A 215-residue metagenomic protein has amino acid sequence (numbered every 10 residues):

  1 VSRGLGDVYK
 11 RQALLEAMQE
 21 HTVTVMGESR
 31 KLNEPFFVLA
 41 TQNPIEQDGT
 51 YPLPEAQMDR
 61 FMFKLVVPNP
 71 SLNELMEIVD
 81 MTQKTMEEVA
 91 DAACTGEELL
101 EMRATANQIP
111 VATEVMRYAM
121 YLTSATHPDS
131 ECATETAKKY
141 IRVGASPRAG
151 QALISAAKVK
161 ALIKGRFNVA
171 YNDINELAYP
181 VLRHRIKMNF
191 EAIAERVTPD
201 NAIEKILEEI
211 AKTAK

Functional and structural regions predicted by a protein language model:
V1-Y9: Single conserved hydrophobic/aromatic residue that forms the stacking wall/gate of nucleotide- or nucleobase-binding
D7, L14-A17: Phosphate-binding/switch loop-helix module in NTP-utilizing enzymes
L14, F61, A119, A157 (+1 more regions): Residue-level signature of catalytic and energy-coupling elements of molecular machines, predominantly ATP/GTP-dependent
M18-I109, K158-K160: Canonical AAA+ ATPase core
Q19, L72-N73, E77-M81, M86-E87 (+4 more regions): Non-catalytic accessory segments flanking P-loop/AAA+ NTPase cores
D80-V169: AAA+ P-loop NTPase domains with strong preference for DNA replication initiators and clamp-loader complexes
D129-K215: C-terminal engagement/docking regions of AAA+ P-loop ATPases
